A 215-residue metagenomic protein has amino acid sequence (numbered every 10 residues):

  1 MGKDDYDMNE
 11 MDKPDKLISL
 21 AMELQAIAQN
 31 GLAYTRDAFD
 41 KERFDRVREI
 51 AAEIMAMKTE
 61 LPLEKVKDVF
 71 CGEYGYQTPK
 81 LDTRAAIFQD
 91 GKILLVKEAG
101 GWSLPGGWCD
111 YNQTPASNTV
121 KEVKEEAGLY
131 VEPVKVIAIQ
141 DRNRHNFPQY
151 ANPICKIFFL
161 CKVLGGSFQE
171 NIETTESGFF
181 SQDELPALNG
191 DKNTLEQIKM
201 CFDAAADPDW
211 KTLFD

Functional and structural regions predicted by a protein language model:
G2-F44, I50, I172-D215: Nudix hydrolase/Nudix homology domain
A38-K41, D45-R84: Acidic, metal-coordinating catalytic segment for phosphate/diphosphate chemistry, firing primarily on the Nudix
P62-K65, E73, T83, S103 (+3 more regions): Long, low-complexity, charged/polar intrinsically disordered regions
K67-S103, V131: N-terminal strand-loop-strand
L95, K135-A138: A structural microfeature
E98, P105, V123-E125: Basic (Lys/Arg-enriched) interaction patch that binds polyanionic ligands
C109-P133, D141-C201, W210-D215: Unchanged
